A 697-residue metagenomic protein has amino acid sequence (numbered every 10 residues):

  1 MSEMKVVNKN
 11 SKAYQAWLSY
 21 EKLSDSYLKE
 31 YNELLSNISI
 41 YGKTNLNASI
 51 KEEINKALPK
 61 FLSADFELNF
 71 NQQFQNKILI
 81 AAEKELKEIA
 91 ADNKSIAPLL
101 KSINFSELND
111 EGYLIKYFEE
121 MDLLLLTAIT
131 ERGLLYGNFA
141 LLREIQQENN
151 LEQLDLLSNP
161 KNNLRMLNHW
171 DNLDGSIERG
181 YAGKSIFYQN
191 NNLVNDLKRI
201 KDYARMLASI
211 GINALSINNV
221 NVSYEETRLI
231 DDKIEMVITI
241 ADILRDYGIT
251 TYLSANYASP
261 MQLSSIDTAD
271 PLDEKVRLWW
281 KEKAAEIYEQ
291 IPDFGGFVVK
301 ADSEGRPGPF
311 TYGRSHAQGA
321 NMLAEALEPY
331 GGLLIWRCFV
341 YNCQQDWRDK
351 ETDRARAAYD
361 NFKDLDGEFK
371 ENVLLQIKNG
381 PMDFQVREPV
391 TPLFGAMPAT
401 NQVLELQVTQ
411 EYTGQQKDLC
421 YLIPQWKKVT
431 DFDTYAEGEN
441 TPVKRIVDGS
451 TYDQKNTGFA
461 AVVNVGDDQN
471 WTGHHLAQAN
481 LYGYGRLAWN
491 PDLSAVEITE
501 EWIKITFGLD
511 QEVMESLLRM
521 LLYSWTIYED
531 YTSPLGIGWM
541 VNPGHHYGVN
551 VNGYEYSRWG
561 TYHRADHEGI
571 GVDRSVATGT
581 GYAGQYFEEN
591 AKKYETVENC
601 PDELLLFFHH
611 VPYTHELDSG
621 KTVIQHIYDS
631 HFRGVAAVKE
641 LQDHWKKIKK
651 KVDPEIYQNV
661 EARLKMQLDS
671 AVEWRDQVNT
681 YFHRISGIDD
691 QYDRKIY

Functional and structural regions predicted by a protein language model:
M1-M121: Acidic, contiguous N-terminal accessory segments
I40-T44, I80-L86, T127-I129, D171 (+3 more regions): Structural motif
K43-E53, A57, K101-F297, E328 (+1 more regions): Feature activates predominantly on carbohydrate-active enzymes
L46-N47, K87, G133-L134, D174-I177 (+10 more regions): Flexible loop/turn segments at secondary-structure boundaries
S49, E53, T130-G133, N195 (+14 more regions): Generic recognition of stable, solvent-exposed alpha-helical segments in well-folded globular domains
A64-N71, N150-D155, E512-S516: Surface-exposed patches in mature extracellular/periplasmic domains of secreted proteins
N190-L193, S265-E500, T506: Catalytic-core regions of glycoside hydrolase
T441-Y697: Catalytic domains of carbohydrate-active enzymes that cleave complex glycans
